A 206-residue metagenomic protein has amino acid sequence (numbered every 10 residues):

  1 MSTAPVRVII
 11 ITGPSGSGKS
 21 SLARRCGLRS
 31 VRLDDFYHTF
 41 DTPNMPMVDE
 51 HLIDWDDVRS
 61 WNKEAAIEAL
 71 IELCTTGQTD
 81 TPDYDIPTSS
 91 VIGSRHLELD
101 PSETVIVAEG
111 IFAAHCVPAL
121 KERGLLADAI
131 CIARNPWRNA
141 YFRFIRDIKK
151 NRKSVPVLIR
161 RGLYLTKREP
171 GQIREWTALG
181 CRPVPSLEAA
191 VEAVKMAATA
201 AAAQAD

Functional and structural regions predicted by a protein language model:
A4-V8: Pre-Walker A (Motif I) flank of P-loop NTPase domains
I11: Hydrophobic anchor at the beta1->P-loop junction of P-loop NTPases
S15: The conserved Walker
K19: Conserved lysine of the Walker
L22: Hydrophobic positions on the alpha1 helix immediately C-terminal to the Walker A/P-loop
R29-L33, Y37-S90: Conserved nucleotide-sensing/catalytic segment adjacent to the nucleotide-binding pocket in NTP-handling enzymes
G93-R152: ATP-dependent NMP and nucleoside kinases share a basic, alpha-helical "lid"
K149-K195: Small-molecule kinase domains that catalyze NTP-dependent phosphoryl transfer to phosphate-bearing small molecules
